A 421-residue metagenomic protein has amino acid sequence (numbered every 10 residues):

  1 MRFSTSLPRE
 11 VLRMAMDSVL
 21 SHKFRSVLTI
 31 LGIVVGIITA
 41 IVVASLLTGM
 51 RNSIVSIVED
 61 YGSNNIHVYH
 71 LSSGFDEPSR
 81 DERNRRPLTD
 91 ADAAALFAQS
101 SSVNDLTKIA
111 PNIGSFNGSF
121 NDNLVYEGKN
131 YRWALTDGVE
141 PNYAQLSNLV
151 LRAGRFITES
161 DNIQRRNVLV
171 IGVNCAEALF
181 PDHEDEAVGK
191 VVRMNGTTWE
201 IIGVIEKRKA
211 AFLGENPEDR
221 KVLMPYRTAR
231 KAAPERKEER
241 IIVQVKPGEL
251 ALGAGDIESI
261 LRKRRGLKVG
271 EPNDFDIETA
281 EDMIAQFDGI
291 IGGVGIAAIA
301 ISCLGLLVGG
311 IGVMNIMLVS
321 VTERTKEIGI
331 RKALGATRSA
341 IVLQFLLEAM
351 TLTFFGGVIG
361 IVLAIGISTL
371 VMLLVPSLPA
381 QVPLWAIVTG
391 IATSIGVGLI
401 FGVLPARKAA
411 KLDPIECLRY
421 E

Functional and structural regions predicted by a protein language model:
M1-R13: Short, membrane-interfacial amphipathic segments enriched in basic
V11-M16, L20, F24-V35, T39-V43 (+5 more regions): Transmembrane alpha-helical interface segments in multi-pass membrane proteins
H22, M50, V68, L96 (+13 more regions): Generic structural signal for small/hydrophobic residues in well-ordered secondary structure, especially within
T48-L135, N142-Q145, E177-A178, R230-K231 (+1 more regions): Hydrophobic, regular-secondary-structure patches
N52, E177-A178, I365, T369 (+3 more regions): Transmembrane helix-loop junction
D137, P141-D161, R165-K268: Mid-to-C-terminal secondary-structure elements that act as membrane-proximal/extracytoplasmic interface segments
I257, K268-S302: Peri-transmembrane interface segments
A406-E421: Short cytosolic juxtamembrane segments of multi-pass membrane proteins
